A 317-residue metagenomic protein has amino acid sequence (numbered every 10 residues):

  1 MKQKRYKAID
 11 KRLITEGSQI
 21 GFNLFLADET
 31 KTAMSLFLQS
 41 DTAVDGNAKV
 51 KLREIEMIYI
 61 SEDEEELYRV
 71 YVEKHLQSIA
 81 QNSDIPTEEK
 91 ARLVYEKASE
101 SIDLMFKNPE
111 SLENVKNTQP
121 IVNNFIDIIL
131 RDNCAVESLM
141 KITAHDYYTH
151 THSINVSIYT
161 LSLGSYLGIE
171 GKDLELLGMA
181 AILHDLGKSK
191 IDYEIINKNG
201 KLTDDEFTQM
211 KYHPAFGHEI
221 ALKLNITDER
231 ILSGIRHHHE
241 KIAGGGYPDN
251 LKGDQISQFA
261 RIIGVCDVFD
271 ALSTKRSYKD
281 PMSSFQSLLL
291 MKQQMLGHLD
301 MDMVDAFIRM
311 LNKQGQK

Functional and structural regions predicted by a protein language model:
M1-T143, Y147: Non-catalytic interface/linker regions that flank or bridge core catalytic/transmembrane domains
V50-L52, G164, A221, L251: Hydrophobic alpha-helix position signal
S78-K211, H218-L224, D228-R230: Acidic/His-rich, divalent-metal-binding segments that scaffold phosphate/diphosphate chemistry
A181, A221-I263, Y278-M282, L288-K317: Histidine/acidic-rich helix-loop-helix segments that form or flank divalent-metal centers in metalloenzyme catalytic
D267: Short conserved active-site loop signatures built around small residues
